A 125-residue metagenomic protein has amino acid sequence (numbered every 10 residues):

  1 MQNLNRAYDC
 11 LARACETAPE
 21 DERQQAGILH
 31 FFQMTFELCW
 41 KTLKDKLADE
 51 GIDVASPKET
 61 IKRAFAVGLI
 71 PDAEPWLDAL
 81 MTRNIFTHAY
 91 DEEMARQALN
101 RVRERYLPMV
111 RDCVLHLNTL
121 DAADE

Functional and structural regions predicted by a protein language model:
M1-E125: Solvent-exposed interaction patches of small proteins and small membrane subunits
